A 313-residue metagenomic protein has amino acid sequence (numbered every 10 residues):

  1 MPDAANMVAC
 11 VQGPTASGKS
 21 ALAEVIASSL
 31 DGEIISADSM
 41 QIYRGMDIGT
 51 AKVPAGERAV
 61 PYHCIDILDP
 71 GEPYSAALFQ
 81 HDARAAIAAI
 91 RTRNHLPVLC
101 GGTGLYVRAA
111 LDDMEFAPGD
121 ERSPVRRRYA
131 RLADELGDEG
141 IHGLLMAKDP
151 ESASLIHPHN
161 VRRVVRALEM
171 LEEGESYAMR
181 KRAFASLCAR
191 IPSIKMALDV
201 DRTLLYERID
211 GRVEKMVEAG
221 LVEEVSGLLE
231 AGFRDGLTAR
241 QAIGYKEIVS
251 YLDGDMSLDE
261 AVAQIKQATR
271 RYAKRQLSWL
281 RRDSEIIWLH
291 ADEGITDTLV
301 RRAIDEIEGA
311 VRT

Functional and structural regions predicted by a protein language model:
M1-T313: Phosphate/pyrophosphate-binding catalytic cores of soluble transferases and nucleic-acid-acting enzymes
